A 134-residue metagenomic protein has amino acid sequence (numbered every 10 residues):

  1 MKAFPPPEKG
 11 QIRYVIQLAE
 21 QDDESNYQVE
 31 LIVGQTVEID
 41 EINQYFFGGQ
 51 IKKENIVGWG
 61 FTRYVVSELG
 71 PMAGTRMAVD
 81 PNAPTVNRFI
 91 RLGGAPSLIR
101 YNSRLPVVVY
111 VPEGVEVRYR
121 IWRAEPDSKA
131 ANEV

Functional and structural regions predicted by a protein language model:
M1-E38: N-terminal export/targeting and maturation segments
P6-G10, D23, G58, Y101-S103 (+1 more regions): Solvent-exposed loop and beta-edge segments used for protein-protein assembly and interaction
Q11-R13, F61, P106: A generic structural signal for beta-strand entry/edge sites
A19-D23, T36, L69, P112-G114 (+1 more regions): Generic structural motif
E24-G94: Mature extracytoplasmic domains of secretory-pathway proteins
R100-V134: C-terminal partner/receptor-binding element of secreted or periplasmic proteins
